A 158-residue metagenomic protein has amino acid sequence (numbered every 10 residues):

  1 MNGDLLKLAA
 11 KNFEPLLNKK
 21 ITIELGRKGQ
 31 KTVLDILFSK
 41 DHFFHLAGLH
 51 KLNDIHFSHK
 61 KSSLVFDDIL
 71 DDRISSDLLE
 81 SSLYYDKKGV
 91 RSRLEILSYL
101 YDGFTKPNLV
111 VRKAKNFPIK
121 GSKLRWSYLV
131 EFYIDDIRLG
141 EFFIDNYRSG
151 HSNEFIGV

Functional and structural regions predicted by a protein language model:
M1-W126: An acidic, glycine-rich, mixed-charge low-complexity segment common to nucleic-acid enzymes
V130-V158: Compact beta-sheet-dominated globular domain cores
